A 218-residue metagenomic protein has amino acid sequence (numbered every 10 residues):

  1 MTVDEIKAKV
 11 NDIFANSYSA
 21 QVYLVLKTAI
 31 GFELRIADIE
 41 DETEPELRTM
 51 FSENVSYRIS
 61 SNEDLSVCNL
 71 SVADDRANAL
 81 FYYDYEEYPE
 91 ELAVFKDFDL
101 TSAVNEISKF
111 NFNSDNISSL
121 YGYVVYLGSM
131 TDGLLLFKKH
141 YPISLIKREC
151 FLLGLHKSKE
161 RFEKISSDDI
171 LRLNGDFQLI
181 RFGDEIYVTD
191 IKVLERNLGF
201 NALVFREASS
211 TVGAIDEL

Functional and structural regions predicted by a protein language model:
M1-Q21: Short, intrinsically disordered N-terminal pre-domain segments
N16-A20, L26-F32: Eukaryotic Ser/Thr/Pro-rich intrinsically disordered, low-complexity regulatory regions
A29-E217: Acidic, low-complexity, intrinsically disordered interaction modules
